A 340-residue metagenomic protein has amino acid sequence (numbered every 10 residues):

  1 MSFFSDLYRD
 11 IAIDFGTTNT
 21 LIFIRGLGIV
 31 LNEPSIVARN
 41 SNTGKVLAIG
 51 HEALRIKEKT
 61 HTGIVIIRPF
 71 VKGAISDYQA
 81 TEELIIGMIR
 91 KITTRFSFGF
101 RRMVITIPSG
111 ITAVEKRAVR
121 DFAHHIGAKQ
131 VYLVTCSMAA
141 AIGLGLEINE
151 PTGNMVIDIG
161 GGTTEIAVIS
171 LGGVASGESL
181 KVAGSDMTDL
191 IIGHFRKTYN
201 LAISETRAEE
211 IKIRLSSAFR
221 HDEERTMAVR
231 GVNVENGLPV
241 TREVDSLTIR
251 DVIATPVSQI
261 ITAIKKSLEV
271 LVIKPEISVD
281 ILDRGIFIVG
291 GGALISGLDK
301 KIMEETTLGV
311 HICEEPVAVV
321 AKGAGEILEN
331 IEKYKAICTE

Functional and structural regions predicted by a protein language model:
M1-I159, A167-I286, A293-E340: Nucleotide/phosphate-binding catalytic cleft detector across ATP-hydrolyzing and phosphate-transferring enzymes
